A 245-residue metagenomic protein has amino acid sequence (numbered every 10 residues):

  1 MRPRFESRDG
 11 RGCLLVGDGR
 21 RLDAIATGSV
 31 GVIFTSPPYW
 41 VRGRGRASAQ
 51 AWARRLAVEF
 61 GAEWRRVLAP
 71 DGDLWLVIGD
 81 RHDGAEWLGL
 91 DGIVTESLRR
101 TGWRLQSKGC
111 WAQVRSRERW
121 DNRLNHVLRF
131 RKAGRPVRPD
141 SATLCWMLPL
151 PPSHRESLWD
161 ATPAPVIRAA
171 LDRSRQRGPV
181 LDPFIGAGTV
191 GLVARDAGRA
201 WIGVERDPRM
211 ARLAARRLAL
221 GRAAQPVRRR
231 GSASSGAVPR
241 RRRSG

Functional and structural regions predicted by a protein language model:
M1-L213: Core catalytic lobe of class I
R2-L22, A219-R243: S-adenosyl-L-methionine
A69, G203, M210, G221 (+2 more regions): General helical structural elements
